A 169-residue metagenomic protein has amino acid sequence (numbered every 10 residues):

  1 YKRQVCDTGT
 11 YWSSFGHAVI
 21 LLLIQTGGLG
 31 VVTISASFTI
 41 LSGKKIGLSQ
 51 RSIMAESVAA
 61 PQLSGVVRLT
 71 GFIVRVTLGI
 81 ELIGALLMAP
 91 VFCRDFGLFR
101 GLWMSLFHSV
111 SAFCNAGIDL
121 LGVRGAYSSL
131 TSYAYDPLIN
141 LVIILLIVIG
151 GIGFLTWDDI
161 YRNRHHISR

Functional and structural regions predicted by a protein language model:
K2-R169: Membrane-proximal intracellular helices of multi-pass ion channels
